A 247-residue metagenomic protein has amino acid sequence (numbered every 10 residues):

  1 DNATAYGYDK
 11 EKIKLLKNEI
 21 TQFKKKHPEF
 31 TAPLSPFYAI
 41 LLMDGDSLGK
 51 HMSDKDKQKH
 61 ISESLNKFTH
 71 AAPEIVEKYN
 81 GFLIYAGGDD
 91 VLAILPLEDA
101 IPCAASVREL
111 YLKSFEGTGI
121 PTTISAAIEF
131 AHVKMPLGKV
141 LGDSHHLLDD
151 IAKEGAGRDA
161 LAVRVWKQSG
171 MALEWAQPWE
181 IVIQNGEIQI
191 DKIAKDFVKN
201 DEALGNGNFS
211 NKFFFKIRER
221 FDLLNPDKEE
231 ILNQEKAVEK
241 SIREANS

Functional and structural regions predicted by a protein language model:
D1-D89, A93-S247: Charged, helix-rich terminal subdomains or tails
